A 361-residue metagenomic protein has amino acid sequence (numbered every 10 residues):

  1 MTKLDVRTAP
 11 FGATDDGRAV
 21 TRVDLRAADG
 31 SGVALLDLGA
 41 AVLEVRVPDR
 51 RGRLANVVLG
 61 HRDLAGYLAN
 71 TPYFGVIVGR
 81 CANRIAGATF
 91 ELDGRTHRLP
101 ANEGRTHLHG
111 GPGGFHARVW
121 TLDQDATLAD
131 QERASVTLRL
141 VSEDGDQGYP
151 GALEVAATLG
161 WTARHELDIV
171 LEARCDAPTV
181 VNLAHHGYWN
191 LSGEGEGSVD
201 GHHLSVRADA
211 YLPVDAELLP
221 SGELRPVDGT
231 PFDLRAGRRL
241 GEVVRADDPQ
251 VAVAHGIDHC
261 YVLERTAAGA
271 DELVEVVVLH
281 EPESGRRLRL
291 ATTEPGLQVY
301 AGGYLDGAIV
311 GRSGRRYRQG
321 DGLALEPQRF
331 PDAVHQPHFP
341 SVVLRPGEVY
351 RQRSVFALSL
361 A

Functional and structural regions predicted by a protein language model:
M1-A361: An exposed, glycine/acidic-rich loop-and-rim segment of catalytic or binding clefts
